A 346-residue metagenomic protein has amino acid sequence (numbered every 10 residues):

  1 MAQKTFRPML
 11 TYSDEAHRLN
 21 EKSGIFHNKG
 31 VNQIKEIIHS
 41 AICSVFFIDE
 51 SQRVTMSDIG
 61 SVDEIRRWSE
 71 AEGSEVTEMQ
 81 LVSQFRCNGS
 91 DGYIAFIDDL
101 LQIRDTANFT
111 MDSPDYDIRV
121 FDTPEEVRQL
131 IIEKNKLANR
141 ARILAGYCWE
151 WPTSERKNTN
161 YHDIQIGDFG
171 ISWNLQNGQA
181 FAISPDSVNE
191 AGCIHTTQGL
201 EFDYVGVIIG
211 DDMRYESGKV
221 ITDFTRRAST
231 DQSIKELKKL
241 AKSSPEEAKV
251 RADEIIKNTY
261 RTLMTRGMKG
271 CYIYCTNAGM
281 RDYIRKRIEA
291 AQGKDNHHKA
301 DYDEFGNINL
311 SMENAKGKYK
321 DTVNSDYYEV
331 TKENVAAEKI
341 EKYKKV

Functional and structural regions predicted by a protein language model:
M1-I38, N189-G192: Conserved RecA-like ASCE ATPase "motif II neighborhood" in helicase/translocase motors
Q3-T5, I37-A41, E72-G73, L200: Conserved catalytic network of the ASCE P-loop NTPase/AAA+ motor domain
T11, E15, K29, Q33-E36 (+4 more regions): Alpha-helical scaffold elements adjacent to nucleotide-binding pockets in ATP/GTP-utilizing enzyme cores
Y12, I38-D49: Structural recognition of the conserved hydrophobic beta-strand(s) that form the central parallel beta-sheet of P-loop
I25-K29, V54-R67, A95-D98, E155-I171 (+3 more regions): Short secondary-structure boundary/capping segments
C43-V45, S187-I194, Q198-K299: C-terminal accessory regions
T55-G60, S74-Y93, Q102-Y215, K219: Conserved helicase/translocase motor-coupling segment
K294-V346: Acidic, low-complexity intrinsically disordered tails
